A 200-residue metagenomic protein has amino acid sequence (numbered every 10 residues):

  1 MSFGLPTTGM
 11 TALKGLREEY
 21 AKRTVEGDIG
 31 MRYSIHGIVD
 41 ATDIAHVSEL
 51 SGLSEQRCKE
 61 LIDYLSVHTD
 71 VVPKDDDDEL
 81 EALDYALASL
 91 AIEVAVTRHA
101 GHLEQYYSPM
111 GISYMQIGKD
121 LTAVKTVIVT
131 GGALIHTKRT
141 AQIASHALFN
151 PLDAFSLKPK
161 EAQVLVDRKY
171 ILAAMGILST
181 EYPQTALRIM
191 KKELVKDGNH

Functional and structural regions predicted by a protein language model:
M1-H200: Helical "lid/coupling" subdomains associated with nucleotide-phosphate turnover
